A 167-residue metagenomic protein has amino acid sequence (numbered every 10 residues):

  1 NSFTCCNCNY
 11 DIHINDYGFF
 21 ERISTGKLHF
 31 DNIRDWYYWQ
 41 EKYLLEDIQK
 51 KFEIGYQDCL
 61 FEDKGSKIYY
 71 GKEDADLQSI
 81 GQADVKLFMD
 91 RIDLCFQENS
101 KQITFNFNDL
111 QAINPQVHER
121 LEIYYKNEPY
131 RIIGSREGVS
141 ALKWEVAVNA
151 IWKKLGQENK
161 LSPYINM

Functional and structural regions predicted by a protein language model:
S2-K27: Cys/His-rich short segments
C5-C8, C59, C95: Generic recognition of cysteine residues
C8, N32-D35, S140, V148: Acidic, low-complexity intrinsically disordered regions
N9, G18, R91, S100 (+2 more regions): A broadly conserved detector of short glycine/acidic/proline-rich loop/turn motifs that flank catalytic sites and bind
H13-D16, N32, T104-N106: Short, solvent-exposed coil/turn linker segments
R22-K86: Anionic N-terminal interaction surfaces
D74-R120, Y124-E128: Phosphoinositide-binding peripheral membrane targeting modules
F107-M167: Acidic, Ser/Thr- and proline-rich intrinsically disordered linker/docking segments of eukaryotic scaffolds
